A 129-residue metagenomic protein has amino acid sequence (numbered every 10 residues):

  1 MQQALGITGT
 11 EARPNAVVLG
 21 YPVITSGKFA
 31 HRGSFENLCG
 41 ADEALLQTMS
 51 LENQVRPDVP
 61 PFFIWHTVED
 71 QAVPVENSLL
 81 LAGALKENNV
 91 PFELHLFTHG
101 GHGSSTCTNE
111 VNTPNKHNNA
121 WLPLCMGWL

Functional and structural regions predicted by a protein language model:
M1-S34, L46-Q47, L51: Primarily recognizes the serine-hydrolase "nucleophile elbow" in alpha/beta-hydrolase and SGNH/GDSL folds
R13-A16, V59-P61, N88-E93: Loop/turn elements at helix/coil->beta-strand transitions in domains of secreted/extracellular proteins
V18-G20, F63-W65, H95: Hydrophobic/aromatic beta-strand patches that form the interior of the parallel beta-sheet core in alpha/beta enzyme
S26, E69-V73: Acidic catalytic loop of the alpha/beta-hydrolase fold
A30-N37, C107-N109: Short, flexible, mixed-charge acidic loops at enzyme active sites
C39-Q54, D58-P60: Active-site nucleophile elbow and catalytic-triad environment of alpha/beta-hydrolase enzymes
D58, F63-H66, D70: Short beta-strand/loop motif that positions the catalytic acidic residue of the alpha/beta-hydrolase fold
V75, L79-L129: C-terminal catalytic histidine-bearing segment of alpha/beta-hydrolase fold enzymes
